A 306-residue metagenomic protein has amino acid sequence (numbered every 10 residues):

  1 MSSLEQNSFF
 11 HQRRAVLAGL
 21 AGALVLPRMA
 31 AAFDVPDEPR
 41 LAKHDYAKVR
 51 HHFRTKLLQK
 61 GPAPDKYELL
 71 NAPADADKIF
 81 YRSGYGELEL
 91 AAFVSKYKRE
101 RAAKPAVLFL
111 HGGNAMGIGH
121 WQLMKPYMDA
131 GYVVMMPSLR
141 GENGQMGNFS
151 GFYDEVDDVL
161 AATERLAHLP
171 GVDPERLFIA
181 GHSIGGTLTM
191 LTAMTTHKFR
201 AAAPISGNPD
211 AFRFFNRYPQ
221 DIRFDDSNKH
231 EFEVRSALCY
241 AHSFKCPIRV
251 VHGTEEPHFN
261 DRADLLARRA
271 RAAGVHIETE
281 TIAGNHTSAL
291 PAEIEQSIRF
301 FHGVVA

Functional and structural regions predicted by a protein language model:
M1-H11, G22-L24: N-terminal secretory signal peptides
T55-R99: N-terminal cap/lid segment of alpha/beta-hydrolase-fold proteins
R101-K104, F109-M146: Short substrate-entry loop that stabilizes the transition state in hydrolases
G151-L169: Alpha/beta-hydrolase active-site loop
G207-Y240, C246: Mobile cap/lid helix-loop segments that gate and shape the active-site cleft of serine hydrolases
F244, V250-H252: Short beta-strand/loop motif that positions the catalytic acidic residue of the alpha/beta-hydrolase fold
P257-A263: Conserved alpha/beta-hydrolase "acid-adjacent" motif
V275-A306: C-terminal catalytic histidine-bearing segment of alpha/beta-hydrolase fold enzymes
